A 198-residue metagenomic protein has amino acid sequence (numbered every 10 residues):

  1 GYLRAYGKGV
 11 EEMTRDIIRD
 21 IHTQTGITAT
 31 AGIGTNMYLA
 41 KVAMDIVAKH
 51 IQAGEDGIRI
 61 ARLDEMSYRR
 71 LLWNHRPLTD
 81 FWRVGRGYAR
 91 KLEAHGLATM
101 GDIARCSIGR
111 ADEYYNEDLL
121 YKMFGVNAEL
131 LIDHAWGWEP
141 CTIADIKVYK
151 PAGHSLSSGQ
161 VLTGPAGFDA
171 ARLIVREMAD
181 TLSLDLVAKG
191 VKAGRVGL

Functional and structural regions predicted by a protein language model:
G1, G34-M37, V191-R195: Short Gly/Ser/Thr- and Asp/Glu-enriched loop/turn motifs at secondary-structure junctions
Y2-I18, V47, E93-G96, I108: Catalytic palm subdomain of template-directed nucleic-acid polymerases, centered on the conserved carboxylate motif
L3, L71-L72, C141-I143: Extended accessory regions or peripheral subdomains of proteins
A5-G7, I33-T35, Y88: Short, structured patches in soluble enzyme cores that scaffold and shape functional sites
E12, D16-D20, I174-T181: Long, highly charged amphipathic alpha-helices
M13-T79: Long, highly charged, low-complexity intrinsically disordered interaction regions that mediate electrostatic DNA/RNA
D80, R90-G197: DNA-contacting surface of Y-family translesion DNA polymerases
